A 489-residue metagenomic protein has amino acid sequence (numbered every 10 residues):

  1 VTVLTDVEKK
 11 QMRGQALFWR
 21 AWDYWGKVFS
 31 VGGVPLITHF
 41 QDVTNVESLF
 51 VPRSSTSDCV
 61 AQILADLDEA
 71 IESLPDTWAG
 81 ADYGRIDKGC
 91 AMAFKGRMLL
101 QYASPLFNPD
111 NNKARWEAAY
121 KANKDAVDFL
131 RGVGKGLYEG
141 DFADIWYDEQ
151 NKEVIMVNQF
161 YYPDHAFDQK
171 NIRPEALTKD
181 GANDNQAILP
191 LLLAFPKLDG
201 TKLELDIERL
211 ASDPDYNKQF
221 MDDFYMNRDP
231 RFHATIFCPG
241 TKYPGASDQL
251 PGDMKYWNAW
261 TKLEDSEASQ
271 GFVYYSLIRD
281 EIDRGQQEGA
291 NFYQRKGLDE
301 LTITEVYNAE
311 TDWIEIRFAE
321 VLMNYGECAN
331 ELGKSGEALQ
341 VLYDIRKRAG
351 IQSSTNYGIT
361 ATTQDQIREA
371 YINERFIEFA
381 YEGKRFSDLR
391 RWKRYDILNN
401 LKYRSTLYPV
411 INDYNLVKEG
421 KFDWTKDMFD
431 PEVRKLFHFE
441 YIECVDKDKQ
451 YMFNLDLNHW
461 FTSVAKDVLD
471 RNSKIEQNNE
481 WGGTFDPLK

Functional and structural regions predicted by a protein language model:
V1, K27-V28, A70, T77 (+4 more regions): Alpha-helical solenoid scaffolds that mediate protein-protein interactions, centered on TPR/SEL1-like repeats but also
V1-V31, E47-A61, D66-Y83, Q219-M226 (+3 more regions): Conserved, well-structured interaction surfaces
V28-F29, G33-L36, W78, M98-D110 (+1 more regions): Short coil/turn linking the two alpha-helices of tandem helical-hairpin repeats
Q62-L64, A143-E204, E305-N308, D312-E315 (+3 more regions): Long, intrinsically disordered, low-complexity segments
D68-E69, R85-M92, R97-G271, N399-F422: An aromatic- and glycine-enriched ligand-binding surface/loop that stacks and positions planar moieties
Y225-I345, G483, L488-K489: C-terminal substrate/ligand-recognition segments
